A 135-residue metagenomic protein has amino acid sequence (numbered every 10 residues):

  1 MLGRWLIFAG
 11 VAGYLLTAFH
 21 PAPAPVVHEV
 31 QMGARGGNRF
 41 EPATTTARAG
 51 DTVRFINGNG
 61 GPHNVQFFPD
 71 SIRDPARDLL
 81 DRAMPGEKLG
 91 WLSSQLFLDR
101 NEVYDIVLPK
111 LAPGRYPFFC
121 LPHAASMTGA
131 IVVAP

Functional and structural regions predicted by a protein language model:
M1-L2: N-terminal secretory signal peptides that target proteins for export/translocation
W5-T17: Bacterial N-terminal signal peptides
Y14-P135: Extracytoplasmic copper-binding redox domains, predominantly the cupredoxin/blue-copper superfamily
